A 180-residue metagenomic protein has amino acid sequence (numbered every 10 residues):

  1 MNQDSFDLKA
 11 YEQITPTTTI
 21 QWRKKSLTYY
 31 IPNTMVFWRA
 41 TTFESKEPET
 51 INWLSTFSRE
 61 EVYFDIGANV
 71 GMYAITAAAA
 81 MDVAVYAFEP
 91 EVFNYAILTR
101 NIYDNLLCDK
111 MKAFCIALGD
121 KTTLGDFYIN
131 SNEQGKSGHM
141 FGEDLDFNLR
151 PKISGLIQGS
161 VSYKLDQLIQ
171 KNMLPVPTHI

Functional and structural regions predicted by a protein language model:
M1-K112, N148-S162, Q167-T178: S-adenosyl-L-methionine
I31-N33, I116-L118, I129: Active-site donor-binding loop signature of nucleotide-sugar glycosyltransferases
N33-F37, S131-K136: Active-site/binding-pocket entry motifs
Y73, K121-T123: Short catalytic/ligand-binding loop motif for oxyanion handling, primarily in non-cytosolic enzymes, centered on
A117-D120, K164: Conserved acidic residues
T123-N132: Polar, low-complexity loop segments and adjacent catalytic/binding residues used for recognizing and processing sugar
G135-P151: Short, flexible, basic/aromatic active-site loop/helix in glycosyltransferases
